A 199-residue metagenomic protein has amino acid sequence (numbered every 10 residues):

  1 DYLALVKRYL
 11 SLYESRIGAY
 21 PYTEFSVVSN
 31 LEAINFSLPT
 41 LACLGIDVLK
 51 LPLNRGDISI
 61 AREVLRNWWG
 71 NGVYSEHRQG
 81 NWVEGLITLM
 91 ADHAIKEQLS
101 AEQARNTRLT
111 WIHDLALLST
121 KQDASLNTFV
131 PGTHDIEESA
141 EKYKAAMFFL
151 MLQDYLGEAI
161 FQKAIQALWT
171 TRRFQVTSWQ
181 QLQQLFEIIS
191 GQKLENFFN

Functional and structural regions predicted by a protein language model:
D1-G80, L86, M90, A94 (+1 more regions): Juxtacatalytic substrate-recognition/specificity segment
S11-R16, V28-A33, Q98, W111-A116 (+2 more regions): Intrinsically disordered, low-complexity boundary segments flanking structured domains
R16-I17, G72, E97-Q98, Y155 (+2 more regions): Alpha-helical structural context
A19-F25, E76-G80, Q98-T107, A159-A164 (+2 more regions): Acidic/polar loop patches that form or flank catalytic/metal-binding clefts of enzymes that bind anionic ligands
P52, N106-L109, L185-G191: Short alpha-helical linear motifs
R55-G72, W111-S119, S139-L152, L194-N199: Hydrophobic transmembrane alpha-helix bundles
R78, E84-M151, Y155-L156, R172-F174: Acidic/His/Gly-enriched intrinsically disordered linker/tail segments that often contain short helix/coil "MoRF-like"
E138-N199: Amphipathic alpha-helical substructures
